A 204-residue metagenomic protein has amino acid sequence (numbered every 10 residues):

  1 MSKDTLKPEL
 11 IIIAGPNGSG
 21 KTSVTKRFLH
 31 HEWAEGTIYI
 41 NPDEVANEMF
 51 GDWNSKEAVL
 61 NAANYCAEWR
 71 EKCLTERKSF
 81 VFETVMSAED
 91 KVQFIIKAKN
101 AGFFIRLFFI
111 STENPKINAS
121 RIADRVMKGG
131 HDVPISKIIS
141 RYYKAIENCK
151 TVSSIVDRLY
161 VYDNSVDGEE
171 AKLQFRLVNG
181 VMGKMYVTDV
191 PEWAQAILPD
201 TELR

Functional and structural regions predicted by a protein language model:
M1-K7, C73-L74: Phosphate-binding P-loop
I12-G15: The Walker A (P-loop) glycine that initiates the GxxxxGKT/S ATP-binding motif of P-loop NTPases
G18: Walker A (P-loop) phosphate-binding loop of P-loop NTPases
K21: Conserved lysine of the Walker
K26-K78: Conserved substrate/cofactor phosphate-moiety recognition/catalytic segment in nucleotide-dependent phosphotransferases
N61-I110, A145, Y160: Glycine-rich phosphate-binding loop used to anchor ATP phosphates in small-molecule kinases, encompassing both
F103-T151: A glycine- and Lys/Arg-enriched "phosphate-lid" helix/loop adjacent to the NTP-binding pocket of small-molecule kinases
T151-R204: NTP-dependent small-molecule kinase module
